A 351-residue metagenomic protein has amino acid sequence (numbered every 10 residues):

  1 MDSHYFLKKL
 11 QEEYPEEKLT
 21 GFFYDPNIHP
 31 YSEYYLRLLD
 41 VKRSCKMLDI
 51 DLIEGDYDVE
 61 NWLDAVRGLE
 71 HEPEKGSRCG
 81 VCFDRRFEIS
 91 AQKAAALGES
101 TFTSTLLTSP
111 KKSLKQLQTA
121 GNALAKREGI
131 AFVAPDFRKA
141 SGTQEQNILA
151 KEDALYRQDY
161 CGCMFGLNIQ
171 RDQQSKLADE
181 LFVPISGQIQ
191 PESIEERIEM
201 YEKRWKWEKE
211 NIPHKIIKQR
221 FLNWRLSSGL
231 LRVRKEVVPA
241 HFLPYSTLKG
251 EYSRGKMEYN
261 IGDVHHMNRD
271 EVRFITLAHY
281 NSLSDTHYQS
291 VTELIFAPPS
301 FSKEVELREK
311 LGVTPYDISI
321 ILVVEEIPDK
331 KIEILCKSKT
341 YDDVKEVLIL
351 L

Functional and structural regions predicted by a protein language model:
M1-T105, P110-L114, R127-F132: ATP-dependent adenylation/nucleotidyltransferase module used to activate substrates
E13, R37-V41, K46, D136-S141 (+4 more regions): Long, low-complexity, Lys/Arg-enriched
L48-I50, E54-D56, F83-I89, Y160-I194: Extended, charge-rich low-complexity interaction segments
V66-E74, Q144-Y156: Short, surface-exposed amphipathic charged segments that create phosphate/polyanion-binding patches used for binding
Q116-A120: Charged helix-capping and loop-helix junction motifs
N122-K151: Short, flexible loop segments at boundaries between secondary-structure elements
N168-V323: Long, charge-rich C-terminal accessory regions
P315-L351: Long mid-to-C-terminal assembly/interaction modules of large eukaryotic proteins
